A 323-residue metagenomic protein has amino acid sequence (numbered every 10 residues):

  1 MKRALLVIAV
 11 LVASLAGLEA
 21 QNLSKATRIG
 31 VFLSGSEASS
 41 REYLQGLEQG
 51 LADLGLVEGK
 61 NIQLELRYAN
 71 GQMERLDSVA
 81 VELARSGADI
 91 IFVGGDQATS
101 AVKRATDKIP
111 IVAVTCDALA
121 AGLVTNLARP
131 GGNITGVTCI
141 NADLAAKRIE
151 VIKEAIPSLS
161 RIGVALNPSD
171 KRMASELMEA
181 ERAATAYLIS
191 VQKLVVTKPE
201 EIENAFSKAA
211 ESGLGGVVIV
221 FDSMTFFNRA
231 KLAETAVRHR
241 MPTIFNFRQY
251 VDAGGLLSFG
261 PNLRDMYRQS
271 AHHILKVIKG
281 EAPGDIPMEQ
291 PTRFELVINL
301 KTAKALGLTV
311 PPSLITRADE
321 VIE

Functional and structural regions predicted by a protein language model:
M1-E323: Short hydrophobic alpha-helices and adjacent helix-cap/hinge residues
